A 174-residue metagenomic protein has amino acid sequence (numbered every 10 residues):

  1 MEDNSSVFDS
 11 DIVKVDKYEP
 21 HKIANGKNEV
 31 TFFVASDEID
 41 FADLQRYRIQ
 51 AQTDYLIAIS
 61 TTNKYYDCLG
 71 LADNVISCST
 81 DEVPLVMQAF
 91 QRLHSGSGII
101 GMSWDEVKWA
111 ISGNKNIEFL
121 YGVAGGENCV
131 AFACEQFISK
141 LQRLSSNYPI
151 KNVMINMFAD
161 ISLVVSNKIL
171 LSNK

Functional and structural regions predicted by a protein language model:
M1-K174: Tubulin/FtsZ superfamily GTPase core signature
